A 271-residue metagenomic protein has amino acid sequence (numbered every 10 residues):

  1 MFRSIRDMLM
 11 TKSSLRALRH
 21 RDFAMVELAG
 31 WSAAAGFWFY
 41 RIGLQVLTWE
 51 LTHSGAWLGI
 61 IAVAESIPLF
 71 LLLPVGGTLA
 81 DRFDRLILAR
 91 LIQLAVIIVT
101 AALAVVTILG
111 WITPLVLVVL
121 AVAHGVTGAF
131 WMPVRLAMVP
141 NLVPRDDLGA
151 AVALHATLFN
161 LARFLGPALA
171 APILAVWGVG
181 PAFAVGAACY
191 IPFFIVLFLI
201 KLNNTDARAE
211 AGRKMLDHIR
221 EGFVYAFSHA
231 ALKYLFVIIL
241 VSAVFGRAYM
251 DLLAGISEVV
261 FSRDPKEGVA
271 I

Functional and structural regions predicted by a protein language model:
M1-I271: Alpha-helical transmembrane-bundle signature of multi-pass membrane transport and export proteins
